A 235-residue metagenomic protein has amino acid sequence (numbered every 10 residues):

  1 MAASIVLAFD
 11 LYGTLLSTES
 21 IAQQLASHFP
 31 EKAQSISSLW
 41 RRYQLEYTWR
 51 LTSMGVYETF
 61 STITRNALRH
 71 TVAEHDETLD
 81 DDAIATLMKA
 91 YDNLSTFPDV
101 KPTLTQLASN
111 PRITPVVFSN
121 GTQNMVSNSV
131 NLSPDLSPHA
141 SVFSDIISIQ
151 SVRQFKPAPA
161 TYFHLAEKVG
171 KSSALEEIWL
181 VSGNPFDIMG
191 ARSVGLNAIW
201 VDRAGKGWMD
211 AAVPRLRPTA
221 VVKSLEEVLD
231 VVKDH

Functional and structural regions predicted by a protein language model:
M1-L45, A73: Active-site neighborhood of HAD-like aspartate-dependent phosphohydrolases
A3-I5, I113, E176-E177: Short coil/turn segments at beta-strand junctions that form active-site/ligand-binding loops
Q24, Y47-S53, M125, G207-D210: A short acidic, helix-capping loop that chelates divalent metal ions and anchors anionic groups
L25, R41-Q44, T64, L87-Y91 (+1 more regions): Hydrophobic alpha-helical core bundles mediating ligand binding, dimerization, or RNAP-core interactions
F29-A33, E74-D82, N110, P134-V142 (+1 more regions): Short helix-capping segments at alpha-helix termini
Q34, S38, R42, E46-L87: A metal-dependent, Asp-based hydrolase signature
Y57, S61-T62, L79-V117, S127: Short, acidic loop-to-helix structural element flanking the phosphoryl-transfer center in phosphate-processing enzymes
K101, T105, F118-H235: Asp-based, Mg2+/Mn2+-dependent phosphohydrolase catalytic module
